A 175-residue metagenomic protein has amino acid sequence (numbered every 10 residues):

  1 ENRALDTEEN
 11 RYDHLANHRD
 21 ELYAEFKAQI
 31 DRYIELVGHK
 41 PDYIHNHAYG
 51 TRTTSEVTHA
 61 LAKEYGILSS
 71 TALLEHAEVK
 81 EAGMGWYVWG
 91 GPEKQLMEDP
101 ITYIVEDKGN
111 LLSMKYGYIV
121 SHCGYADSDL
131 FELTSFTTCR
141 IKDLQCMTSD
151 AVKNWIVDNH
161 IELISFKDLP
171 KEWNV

Functional and structural regions predicted by a protein language model:
E1-L15: Active-site gating loops and adjacent loop-to-helix segments of metal-dependent hydrolytic enzymes
R11-R19, I141-K142: Second-shell loop/turn segments in exported
R19-D20, K27-E106, L112: Catalytic domains of cell-wall/extracellular-matrix polysaccharide-remodeling enzymes, centered on de-N-acetylation
E21-L36, G117-D129: Short, composition-biased local secondary-structure segments
I44, I119, I156: Conserved, mostly hydrophobic/aromatic
E56, E93-M97, S128-S135, V175: Histidine/acidic-residue-rich catalytic or RNA/ligand-binding cores of hydrolases and nuclease-related proteins
G66, I104-D129, I164: Aromatic-lined glycan-binding groove of carbohydrate-active enzymes
S69-S70, L133-V175: C-terminal domain-boundary segment and adjacent tail
